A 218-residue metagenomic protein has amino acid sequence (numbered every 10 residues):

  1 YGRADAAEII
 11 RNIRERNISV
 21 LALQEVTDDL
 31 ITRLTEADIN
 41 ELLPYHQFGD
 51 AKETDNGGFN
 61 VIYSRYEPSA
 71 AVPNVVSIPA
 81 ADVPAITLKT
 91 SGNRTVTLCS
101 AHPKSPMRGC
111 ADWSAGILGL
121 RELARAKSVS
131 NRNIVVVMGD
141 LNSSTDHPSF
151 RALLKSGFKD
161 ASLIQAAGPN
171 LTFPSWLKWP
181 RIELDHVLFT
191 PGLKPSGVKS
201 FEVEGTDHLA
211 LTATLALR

Functional and structural regions predicted by a protein language model:
Y1-R3, K104-S114, F173-W176: Acidic/histidine-rich helix-loop elements that form or flank divalent-metal/phosphate-binding sites at the catalytic
G2-D5, V20-P103: Structured beta-strand-rich core segments of catalytic domains in phosphoester-bond hydrolases
D5, I9-T35, Q47, T97-A101 (+3 more regions): Active-site beta-strand/loop signature of hydrolases that rely on acidic residues for catalysis
R11-I13, A37-E41, A80, A115-G116 (+1 more regions): Glycine-rich, phosphate-binding/catalytic loops in enzymes
P44-I62, S130-R132, S144-E204: Active site of divalent-metal-dependent phosphoester/diester hydrolases
P84-I86, P195, L211-A213: Hydrophobic residues positioned within well-ordered beta-strands of beta-sheet architectures
K89, A216-R218: Solvent-exposed residues in well-ordered beta-strands and their adjoining turns, especially edge/terminal strands
M107-E122, V137-M138, P148-A166: Folded interaction domains in cell-surface recognition and envelope-stress signaling
